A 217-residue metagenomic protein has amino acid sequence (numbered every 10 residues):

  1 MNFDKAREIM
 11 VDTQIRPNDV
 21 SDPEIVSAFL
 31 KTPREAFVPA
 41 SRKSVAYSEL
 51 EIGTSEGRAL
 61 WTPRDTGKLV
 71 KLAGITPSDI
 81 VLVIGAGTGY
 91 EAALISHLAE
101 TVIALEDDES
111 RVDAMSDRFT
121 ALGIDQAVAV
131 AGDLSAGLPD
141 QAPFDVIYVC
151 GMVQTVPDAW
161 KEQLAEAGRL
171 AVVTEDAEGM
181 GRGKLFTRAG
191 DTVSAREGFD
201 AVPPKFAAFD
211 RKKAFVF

Functional and structural regions predicted by a protein language model:
M1-A86, Y90-L94, L98, R111-D125 (+2 more regions): Class I SAM-dependent transferase core
G74-S194: Conserved nucleotide-cofactor-binding alpha/beta core module
